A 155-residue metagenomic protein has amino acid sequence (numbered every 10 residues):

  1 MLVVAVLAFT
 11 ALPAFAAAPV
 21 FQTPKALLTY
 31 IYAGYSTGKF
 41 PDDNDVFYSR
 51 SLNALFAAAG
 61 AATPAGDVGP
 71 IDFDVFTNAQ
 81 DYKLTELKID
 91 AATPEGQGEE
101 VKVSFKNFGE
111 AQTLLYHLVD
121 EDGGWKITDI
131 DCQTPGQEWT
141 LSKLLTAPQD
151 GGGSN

Functional and structural regions predicted by a protein language model:
M1-L2: Bacterial N-terminal signal peptides that target proteins for export
A11-P13: N-terminal signal peptide c-region/cleavage motif recognized by signal peptidases
A17-P19, A54-E110: Surface-exposed, charged secondary-structure patches
V20-F40: Short, aromatic-enriched amphipathic alpha-helices that serve as compact interaction elements
T23-Y30, F47, S51, T113 (+1 more regions): Extracytoplasmic/secreted proteins, especially bacterial periplasmic and envelope-associated proteins
S36-P64: Short, solvent-exposed secondary-structure junction/capping segments
P94-G98, K102, F108-A111, D129-N155: Low-complexity, intrinsically disordered terminal/linker segments enriched in charged and Gly/Pro repeats
L114-V119: Hydrophobic/aromatic beta-strand elements that line small-molecule binding cavities or substrate pockets in beta-rich
